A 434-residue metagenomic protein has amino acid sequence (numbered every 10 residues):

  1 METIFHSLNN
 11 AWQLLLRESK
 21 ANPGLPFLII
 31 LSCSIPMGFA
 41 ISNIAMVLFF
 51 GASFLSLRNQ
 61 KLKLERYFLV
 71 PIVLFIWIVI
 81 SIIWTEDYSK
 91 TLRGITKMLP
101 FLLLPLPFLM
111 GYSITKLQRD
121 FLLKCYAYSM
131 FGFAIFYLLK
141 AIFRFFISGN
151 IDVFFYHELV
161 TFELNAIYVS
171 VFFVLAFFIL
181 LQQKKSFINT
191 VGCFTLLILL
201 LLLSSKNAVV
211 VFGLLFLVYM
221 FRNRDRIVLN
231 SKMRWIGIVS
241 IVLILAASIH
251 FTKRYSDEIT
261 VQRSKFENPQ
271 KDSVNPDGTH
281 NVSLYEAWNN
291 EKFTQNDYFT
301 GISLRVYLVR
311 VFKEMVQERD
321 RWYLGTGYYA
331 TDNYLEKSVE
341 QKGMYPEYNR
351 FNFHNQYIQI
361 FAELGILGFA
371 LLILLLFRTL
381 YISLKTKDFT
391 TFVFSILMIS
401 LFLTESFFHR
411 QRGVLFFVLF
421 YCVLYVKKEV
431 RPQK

Functional and structural regions predicted by a protein language model:
M1-R93, S113-D120, K124, Q183-F187 (+3 more regions): Transmembrane signal-anchor hairpin modules in multi-pass inner-membrane enzymes, especially those that act on
G24-L31, L69-V70, F351, N355 (+3 more regions): Loop-to-helix entry and N-terminal half of a specific, functionally important transmembrane alpha helix in multi-pass
C33, S53-Q60, I82-Y137, E163-L164 (+3 more regions): Transmembrane alpha-helical segments and their membrane-water interfaces
L48-S53, F216, L375, T391-L403 (+1 more regions): Transmembrane alpha-helices of multi-pass inner-membrane enzymes
F54-N59, N230, V339, E363-I396: Hydrophobic transmembrane alpha-helices and their immediate junctions
D120-I151, F162-I227, K232-G237, S248-F251: Alpha-helical transmembrane segments of multi-pass inner-membrane proteins
L202, N223-N296, E314-E318, Y328: A membrane-periplasm/extracellular boundary helix in multi-pass inner-membrane enzymes that assemble envelope glycans
N296-L364: Long extracytoplasmic/lumenal interhelical loops at the membrane interface of multi-pass membrane proteins
